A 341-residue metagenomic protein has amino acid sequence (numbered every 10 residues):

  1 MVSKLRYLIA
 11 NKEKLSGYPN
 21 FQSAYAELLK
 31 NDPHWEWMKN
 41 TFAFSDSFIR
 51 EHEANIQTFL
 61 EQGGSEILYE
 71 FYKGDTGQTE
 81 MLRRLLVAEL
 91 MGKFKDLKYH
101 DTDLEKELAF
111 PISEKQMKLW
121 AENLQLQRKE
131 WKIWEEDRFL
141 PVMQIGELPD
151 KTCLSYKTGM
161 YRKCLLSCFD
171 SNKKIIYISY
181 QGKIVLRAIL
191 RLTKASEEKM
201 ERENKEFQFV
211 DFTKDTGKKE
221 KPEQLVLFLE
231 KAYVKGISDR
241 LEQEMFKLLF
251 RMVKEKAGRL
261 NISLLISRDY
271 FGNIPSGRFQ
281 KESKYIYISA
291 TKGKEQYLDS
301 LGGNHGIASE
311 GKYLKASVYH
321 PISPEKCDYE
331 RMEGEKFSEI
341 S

Functional and structural regions predicted by a protein language model:
M1-S341: Non-catalytic substrate-recognition and accessory regions of acyl/acetyltransferase enzymes
